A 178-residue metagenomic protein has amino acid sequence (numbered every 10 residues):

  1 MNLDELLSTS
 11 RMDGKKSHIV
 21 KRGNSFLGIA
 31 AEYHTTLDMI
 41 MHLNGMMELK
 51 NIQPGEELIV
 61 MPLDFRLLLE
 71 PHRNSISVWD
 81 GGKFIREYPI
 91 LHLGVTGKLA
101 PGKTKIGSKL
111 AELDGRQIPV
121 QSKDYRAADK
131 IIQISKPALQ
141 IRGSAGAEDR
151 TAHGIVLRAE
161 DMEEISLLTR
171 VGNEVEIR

Functional and structural regions predicted by a protein language model:
M1-K21, Q53-L58: Primarily N-terminal secretory
K21-E56, E87, E160, L168-V171: LysM (lysin motif) carbohydrate-binding repeats in extracellular/periplasmic proteins that recognize
G28-D38, G143-I155: Short, basic/aromatic beta-hairpin or loop at an interaction surface
L63-A145, V171: Gly/Pro-biased beta-strand-loop elements
R116-Q121, R150-L168: Short beta-strand-centered segments at strand-helix junctions
I165-R178: N-terminal targeting pre-sequences for secretion and organelle import
